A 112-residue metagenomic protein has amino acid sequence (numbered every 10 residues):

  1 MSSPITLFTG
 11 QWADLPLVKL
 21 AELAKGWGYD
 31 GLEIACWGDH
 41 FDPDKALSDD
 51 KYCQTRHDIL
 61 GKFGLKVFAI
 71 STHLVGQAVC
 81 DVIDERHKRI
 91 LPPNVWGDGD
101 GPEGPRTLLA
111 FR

Functional and structural regions predicted by a protein language model:
M1-R112: N-terminal pre-domain/capping segments
